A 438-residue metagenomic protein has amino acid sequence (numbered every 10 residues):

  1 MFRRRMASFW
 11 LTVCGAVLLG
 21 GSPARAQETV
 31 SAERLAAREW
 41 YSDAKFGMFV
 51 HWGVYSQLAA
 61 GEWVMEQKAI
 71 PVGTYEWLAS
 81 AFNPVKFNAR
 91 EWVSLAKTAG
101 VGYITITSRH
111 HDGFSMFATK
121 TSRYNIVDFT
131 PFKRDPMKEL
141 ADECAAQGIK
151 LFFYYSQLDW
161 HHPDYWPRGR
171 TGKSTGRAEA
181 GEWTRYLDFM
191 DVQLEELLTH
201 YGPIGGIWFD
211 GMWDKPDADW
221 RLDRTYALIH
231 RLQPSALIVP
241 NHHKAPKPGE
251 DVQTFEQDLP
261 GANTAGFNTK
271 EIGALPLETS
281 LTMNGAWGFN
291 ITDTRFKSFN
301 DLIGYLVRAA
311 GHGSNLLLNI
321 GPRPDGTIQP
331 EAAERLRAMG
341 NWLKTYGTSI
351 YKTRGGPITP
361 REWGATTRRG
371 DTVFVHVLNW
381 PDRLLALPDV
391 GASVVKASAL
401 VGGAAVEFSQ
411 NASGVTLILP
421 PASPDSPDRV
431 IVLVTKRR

Functional and structural regions predicted by a protein language model:
M1-R5: N-terminal secretory signal peptides that target proteins for export/translocation
M6-S8, V54: Sequence-pattern detector for short linear motifs and compositional/periodic biases rather than a specific fold
S8-G20: Bacterial N-terminal signal peptides
S22-A26: Sec/Tat signal peptide C-region and signal peptidase I cleavage site
Q27-R438: Mature catalytic domains of secreted/periplasmic carbohydrate-active enzymes
